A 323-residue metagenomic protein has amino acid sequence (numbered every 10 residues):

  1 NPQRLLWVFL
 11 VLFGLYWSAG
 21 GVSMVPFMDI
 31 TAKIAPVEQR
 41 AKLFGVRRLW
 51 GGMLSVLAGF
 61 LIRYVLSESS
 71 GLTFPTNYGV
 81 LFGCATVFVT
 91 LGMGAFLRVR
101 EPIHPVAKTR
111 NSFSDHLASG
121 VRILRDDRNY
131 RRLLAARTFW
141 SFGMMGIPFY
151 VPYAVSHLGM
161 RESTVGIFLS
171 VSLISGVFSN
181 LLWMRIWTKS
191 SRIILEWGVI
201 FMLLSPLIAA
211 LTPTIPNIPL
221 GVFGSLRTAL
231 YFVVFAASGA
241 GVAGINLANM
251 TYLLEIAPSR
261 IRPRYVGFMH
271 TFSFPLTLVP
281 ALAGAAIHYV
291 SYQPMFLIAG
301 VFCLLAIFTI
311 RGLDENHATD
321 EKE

Functional and structural regions predicted by a protein language model:
N1-Q3, F201-G224: C-terminal ends and interior cores of transmembrane alpha-helices in multi-pass membrane transporters/permeases
V22-A35, G244-A257: Intracellular juxtamembrane helix-capping segments at the cytosolic ends of symmetry-related transmembrane helices
V37-V46, E162, S259-M269: Loop-to-transmembrane helix entry/capping segments in MFS-fold secondary transporters and related SLC/MFSD carriers
V46, T188-M202: Cytoplasmic membrane-interface "Motif A"-like loop-to-helix N-cap segments of 12-TM Major Facilitator Superfamily
L66, F178-R192, I287-H288: Helix-to-loop junctions at the C-terminal end of transmembrane segments in multipass secondary transporters
Y78, M93-T109, R311-K322: Helix-loop junctions on the cytosolic side of multi-pass membrane transporters, especially the intracellular loop
E101-A135, E323: Juxtamembrane intracellular "pre-TM" segments in multi-pass secondary transporters
P148-V165: Short amphipathic helix-loop junctions that connect adjacent transmembrane helices in Major Facilitator Superfamily/SLC
